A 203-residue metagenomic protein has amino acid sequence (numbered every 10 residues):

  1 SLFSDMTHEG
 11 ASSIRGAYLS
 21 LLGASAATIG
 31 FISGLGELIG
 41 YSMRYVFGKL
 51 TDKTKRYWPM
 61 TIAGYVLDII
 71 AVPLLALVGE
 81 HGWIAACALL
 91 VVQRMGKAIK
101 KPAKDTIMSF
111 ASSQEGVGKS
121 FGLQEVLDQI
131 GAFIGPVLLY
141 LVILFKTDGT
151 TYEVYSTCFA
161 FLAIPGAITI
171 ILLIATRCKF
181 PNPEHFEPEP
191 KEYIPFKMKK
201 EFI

Functional and structural regions predicted by a protein language model:
S1-Y41, I203: Helix-loop boundary and gating motifs at the non-cytosolic
L2, A71, G82-K100: Hydrophobic core of transmembrane alpha-helices in multi-pass small-molecule transporters, especially MFS/SLC-type
M43-R56, I143: Helix-to-loop junctions at the C-terminal end of transmembrane segments in multipass secondary transporters
K53-Y65: Cytoplasmic membrane-interface "Motif A"-like loop-to-helix N-cap segments of 12-TM Major Facilitator Superfamily
V66-H81: C-terminal ends and interior cores of transmembrane alpha-helices in multi-pass membrane transporters/permeases
L89-I130: Cytoplasmic helix-loop-helix junction between adjacent transmembrane helices in 12-TM secondary transporters
S156-I174: Symmetry-related core transmembrane helices of the 12-TM Major Facilitator Superfamily/SLC fold
I174-M198: Flexible cytoplasmic inter-helical loops of multi-pass small-molecule transporters
